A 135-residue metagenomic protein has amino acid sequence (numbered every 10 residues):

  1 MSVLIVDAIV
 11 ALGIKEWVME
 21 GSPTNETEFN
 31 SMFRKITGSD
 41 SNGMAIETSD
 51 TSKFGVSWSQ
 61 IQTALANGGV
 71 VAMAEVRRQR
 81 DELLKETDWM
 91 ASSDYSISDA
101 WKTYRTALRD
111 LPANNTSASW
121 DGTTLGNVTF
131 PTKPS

Functional and structural regions predicted by a protein language model:
M1-S135: A preference for well-ordered globular domain cores that mediate specific macromolecular interactions or catalysis
